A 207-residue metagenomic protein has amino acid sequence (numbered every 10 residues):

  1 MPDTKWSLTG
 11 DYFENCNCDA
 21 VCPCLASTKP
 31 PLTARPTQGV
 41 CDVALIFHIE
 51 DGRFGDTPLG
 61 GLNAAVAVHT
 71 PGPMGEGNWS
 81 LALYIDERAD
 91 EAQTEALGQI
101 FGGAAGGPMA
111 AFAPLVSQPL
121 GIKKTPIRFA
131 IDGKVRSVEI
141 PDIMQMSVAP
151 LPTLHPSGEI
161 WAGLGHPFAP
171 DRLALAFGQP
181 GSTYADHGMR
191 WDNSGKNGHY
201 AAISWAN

Functional and structural regions predicted by a protein language model:
P2-E50: N-terminal ordered "arm"
N15-D19, R35-T37, R53-D56, M109-A111 (+1 more regions): N-terminal start-of-chain detector that recognizes signal peptides and the immediate post-cleavage beginning
C22, D51-R53, D142-M144: A broadly conserved detector of short glycine/acidic/proline-rich loop/turn motifs that flank catalytic sites and bind
T33-H69, L164-F168: Acidic, aromatic-enriched beta-alpha/helix-loop junctions
G60-N207: Internal, well-folded beta-alpha domain core
